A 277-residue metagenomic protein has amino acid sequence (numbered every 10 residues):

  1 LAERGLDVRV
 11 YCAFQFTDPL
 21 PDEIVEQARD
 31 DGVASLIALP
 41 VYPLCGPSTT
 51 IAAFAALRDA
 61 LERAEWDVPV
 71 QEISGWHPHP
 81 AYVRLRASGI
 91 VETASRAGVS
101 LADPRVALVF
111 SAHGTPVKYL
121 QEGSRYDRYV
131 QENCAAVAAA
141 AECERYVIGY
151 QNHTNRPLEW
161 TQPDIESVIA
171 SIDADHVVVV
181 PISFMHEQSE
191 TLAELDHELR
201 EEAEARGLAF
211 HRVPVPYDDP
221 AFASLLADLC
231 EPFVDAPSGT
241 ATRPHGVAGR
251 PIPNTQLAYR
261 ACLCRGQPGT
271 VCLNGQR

Functional and structural regions predicted by a protein language model:
L1-R277: Extended amphipathic ligand-handling, pore-lining, and cofactor/metal-binding catalytic surfaces
